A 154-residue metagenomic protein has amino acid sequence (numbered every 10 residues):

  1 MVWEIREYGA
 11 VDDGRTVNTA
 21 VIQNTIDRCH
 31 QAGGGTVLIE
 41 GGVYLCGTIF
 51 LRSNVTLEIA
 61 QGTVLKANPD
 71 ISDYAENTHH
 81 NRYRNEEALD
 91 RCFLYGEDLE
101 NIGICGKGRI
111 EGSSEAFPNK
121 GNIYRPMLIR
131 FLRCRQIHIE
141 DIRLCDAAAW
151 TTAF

Functional and structural regions predicted by a protein language model:
M1-F154: Extracellular/periplasmic carbohydrate-active domains that bind, remodel, or depolymerize complex polysaccharides
